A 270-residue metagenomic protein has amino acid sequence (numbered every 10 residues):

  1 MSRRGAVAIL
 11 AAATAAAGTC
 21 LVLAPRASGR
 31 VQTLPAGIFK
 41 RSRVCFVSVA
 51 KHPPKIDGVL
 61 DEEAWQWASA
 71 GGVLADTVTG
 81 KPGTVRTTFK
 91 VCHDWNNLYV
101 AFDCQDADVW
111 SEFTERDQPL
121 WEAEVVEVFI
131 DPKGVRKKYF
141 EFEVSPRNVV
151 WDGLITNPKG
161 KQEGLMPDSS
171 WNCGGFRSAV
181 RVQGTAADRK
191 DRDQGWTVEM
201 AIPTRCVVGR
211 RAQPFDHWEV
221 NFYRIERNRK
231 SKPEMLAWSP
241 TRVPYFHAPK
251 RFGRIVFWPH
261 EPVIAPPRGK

Functional and structural regions predicted by a protein language model:
R3-V7: N-terminal export leaders
L10-C20: Bacterial N-terminal signal peptides
C20-K270: Structural preference for beta-rich elements and adjacent junctions enriched in aromatics
